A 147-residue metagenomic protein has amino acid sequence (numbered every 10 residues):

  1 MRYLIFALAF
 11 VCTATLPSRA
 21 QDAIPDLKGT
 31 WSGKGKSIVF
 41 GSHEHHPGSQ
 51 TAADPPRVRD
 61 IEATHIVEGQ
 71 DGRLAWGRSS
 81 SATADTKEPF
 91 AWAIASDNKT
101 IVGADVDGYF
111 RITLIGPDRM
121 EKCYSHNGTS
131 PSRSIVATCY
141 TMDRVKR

Functional and structural regions predicted by a protein language model:
I5-A14: Bacterial N-terminal signal peptides
C12, I38-F40, A82: Charged, amphipathic alpha-helical interaction segments
L16-A20: Sec/Tat signal peptide C-region and signal peptidase I cleavage site
D22-W76, P131-R147: Short, solvent-exposed loop/hinge segments that bridge or flank secondary-structure elements
G33-S42, A93-R147: Beta-sheet ligand-binding and adhesion/scaffold domains
E62-P117: Contiguous, well-ordered beta-strand patches that form the walls/edges of small beta-barrel/beta-sandwich domains
